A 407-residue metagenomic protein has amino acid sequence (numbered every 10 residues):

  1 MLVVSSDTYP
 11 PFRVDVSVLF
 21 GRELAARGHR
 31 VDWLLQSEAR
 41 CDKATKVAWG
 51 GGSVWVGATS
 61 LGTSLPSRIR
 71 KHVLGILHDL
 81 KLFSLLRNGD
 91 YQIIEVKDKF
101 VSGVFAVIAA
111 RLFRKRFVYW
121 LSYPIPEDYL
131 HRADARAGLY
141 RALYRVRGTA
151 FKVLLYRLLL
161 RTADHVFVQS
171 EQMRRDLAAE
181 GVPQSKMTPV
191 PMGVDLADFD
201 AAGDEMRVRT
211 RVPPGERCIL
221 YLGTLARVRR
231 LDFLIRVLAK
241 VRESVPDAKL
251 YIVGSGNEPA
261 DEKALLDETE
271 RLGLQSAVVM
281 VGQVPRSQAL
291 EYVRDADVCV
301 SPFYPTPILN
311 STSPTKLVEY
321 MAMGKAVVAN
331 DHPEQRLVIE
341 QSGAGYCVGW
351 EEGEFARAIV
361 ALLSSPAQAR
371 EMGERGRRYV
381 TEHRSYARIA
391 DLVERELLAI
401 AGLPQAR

Functional and structural regions predicted by a protein language model:
M1-K46, G89, V241, Q405-R407: N-terminal subdomain of nucleotide-sugar transferases
R22, L80-R87, V104, I108-L112 (+2 more regions): Membrane-proximal helix-turn-helix segments that form the acceptor-binding/catalytic region of lipid-linked
A39, V194, L222, K249-L266 (+1 more regions): Glycosyltransferase donor-sugar binding loop
T45-K46, D200-P213, C218: A short helix/loop element that forms part of the nucleotide-sugar donor recognition site in Leloir-type
Q172, G193: Carbohydrate-associated surface elements
K186, V253-G254, E262-E291: Nucleotide-activated donor-binding/catalytic signature segment of Leloir-type glycosyltransferases, i.e., the conserved
C299-S301, E319-A329: Short hydrophobic beta-strand element within catalytic cores of glycosyltransferases and related nucleotide-activated
Q341-G353, A361-A367: Conserved acidic donor-binding segment of nucleotide-sugar-dependent glycosyltransferases
